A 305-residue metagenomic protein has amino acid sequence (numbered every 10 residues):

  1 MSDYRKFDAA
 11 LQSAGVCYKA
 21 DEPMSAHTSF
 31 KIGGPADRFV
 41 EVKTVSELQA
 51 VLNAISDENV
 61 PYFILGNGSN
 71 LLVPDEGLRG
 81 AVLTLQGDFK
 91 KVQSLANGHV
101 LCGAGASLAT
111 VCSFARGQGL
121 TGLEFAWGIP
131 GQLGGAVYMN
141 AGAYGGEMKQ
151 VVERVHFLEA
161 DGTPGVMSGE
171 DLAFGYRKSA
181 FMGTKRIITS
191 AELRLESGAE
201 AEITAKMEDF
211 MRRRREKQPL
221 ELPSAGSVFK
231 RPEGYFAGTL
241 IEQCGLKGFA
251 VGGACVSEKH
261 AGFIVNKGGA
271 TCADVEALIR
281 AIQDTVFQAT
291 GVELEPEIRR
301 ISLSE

Functional and structural regions predicted by a protein language model:
S2-L133: Anion-binding (especially nucleotide phosphate/pyrophosphate-binding) glycine-rich loop and adjoining beta-alpha core
D8, L48-L52, C112-A115, V152 (+4 more regions): A generic alpha-helix structural signal
K19-A20, T28, L71, L158-E305: Phosphate/pyrophosphate- and phosphate-bearing ligand-binding catalytic cores of soluble enzymes
G33, V40-V45, L72-K90, Y138-G169 (+1 more regions): Structural signature of FAD isoalloxazine-binding scaffolds in flavoprotein oxidoreductases
A36, S69-V73, A106-L108, G134-Y138 (+4 more regions): Short, flexible micro-motifs
E58, L65-N67, V151, L222-P223 (+1 more regions): Short, basic and Ser/Thr-rich N-terminal targeting/leader segments
N70-L71, C112-A115, L123-W127, N140-E147 (+3 more regions): A generic local secondary-structure boundary/capping motif
H99, A106-L108, G128-P130, G134 (+6 more regions): Short acidic/polar capping segments at secondary-structure boundaries
